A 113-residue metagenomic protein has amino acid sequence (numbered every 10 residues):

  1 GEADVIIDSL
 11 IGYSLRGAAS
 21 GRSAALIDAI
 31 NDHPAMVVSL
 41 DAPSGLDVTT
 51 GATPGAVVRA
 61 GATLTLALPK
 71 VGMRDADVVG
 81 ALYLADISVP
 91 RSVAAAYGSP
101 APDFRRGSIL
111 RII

Functional and structural regions predicted by a protein language model:
G1-A3: Gly/Ser-rich phosphate-binding catalytic loop and adjacent alpha/beta segment that cradle a phosphoryl group at enzyme
V5-I113: YjeF_N-associated NAD(P)HX repair module
